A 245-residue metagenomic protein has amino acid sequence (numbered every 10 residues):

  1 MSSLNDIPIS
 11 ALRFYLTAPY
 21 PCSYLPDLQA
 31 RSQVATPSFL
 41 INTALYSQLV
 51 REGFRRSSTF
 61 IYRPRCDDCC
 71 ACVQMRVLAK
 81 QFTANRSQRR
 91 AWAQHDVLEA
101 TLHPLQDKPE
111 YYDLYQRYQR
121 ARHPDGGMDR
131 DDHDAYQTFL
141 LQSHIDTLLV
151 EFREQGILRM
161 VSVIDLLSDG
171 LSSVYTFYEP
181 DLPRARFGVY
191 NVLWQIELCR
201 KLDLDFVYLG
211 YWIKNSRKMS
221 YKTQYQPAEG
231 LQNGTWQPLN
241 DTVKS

Functional and structural regions predicted by a protein language model:
M1-S87, A93-H95: Intrinsically disordered, low-complexity, positively biased terminal segments
E52, L193-D205: Conserved acyl-CoA
R55-C69, M75-R184, Q224: A conserved beta-strand-loop-helix scaffold within acyl/acetyltransferase catalytic domains
P64, V73-K80, F206-S245: Active-site/acyl-donor-binding loops of N-acyltransferases
Y115, V192-Q195, K222: Residue-level preference for non-acidic, small/hydrophobic
D169-V174, D203-L209: Glycine-rich phosphate/pyrophosphate-binding loops and their adjacent beta-strand/loop elements at enzyme active sites
R184-I196: Conserved acetyl-CoA-binding loop-helix of GNAT-fold acetyltransferases
